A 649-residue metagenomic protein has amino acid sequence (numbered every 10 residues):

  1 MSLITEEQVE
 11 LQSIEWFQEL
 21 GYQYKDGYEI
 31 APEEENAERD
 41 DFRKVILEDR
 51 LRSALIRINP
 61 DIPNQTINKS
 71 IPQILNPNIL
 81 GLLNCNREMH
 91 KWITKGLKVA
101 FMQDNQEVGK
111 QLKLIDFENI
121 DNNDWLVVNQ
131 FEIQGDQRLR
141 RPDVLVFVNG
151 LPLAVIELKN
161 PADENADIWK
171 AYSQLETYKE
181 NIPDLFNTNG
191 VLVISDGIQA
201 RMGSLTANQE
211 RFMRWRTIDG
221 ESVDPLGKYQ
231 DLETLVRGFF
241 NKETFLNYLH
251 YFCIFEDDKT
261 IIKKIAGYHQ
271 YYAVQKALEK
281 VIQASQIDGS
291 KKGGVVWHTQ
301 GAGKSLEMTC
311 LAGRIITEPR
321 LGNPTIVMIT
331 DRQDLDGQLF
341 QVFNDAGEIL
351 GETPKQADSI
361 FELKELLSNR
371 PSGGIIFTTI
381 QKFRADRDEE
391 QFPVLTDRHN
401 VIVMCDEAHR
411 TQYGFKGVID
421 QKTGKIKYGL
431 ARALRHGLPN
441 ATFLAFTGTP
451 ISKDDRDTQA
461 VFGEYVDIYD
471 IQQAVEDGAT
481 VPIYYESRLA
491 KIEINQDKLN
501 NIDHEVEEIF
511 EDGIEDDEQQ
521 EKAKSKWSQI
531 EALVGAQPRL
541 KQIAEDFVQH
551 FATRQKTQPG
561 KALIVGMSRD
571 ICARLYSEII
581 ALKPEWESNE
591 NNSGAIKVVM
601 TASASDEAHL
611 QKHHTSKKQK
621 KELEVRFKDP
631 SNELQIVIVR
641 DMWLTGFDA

Functional and structural regions predicted by a protein language model:
S2-T325, T330, D334-L350, P371 (+6 more regions): ATP-dependent helicase/translocase motor core
K25-G27, T325, D336, F340 (+2 more regions): Conserved RecA-like helicase motor-core motifs
F131, Q333, P354-E365, I380-A385 (+3 more regions): Conserved helicase motor
D231, D455-P559, Y576: Interdomain helical connector at the RecA1-RecA2 junction of SF1/SF2 helicase-like NTPases
Q300, H409, A431-D454, G478: Conserved helicase ATPase motor motifs in RecA-like P-loop NTPase domains
N344-D388, V394: Inter-Walker segment of RecA-like/P-loop motor cores
G373-A433, K618-E624, V639-D641: Conserved RecA-like ASCE ATPase "motif II neighborhood" in helicase/translocase motors
K526-I636: Conserved C-terminal RecA-like helicase domain
